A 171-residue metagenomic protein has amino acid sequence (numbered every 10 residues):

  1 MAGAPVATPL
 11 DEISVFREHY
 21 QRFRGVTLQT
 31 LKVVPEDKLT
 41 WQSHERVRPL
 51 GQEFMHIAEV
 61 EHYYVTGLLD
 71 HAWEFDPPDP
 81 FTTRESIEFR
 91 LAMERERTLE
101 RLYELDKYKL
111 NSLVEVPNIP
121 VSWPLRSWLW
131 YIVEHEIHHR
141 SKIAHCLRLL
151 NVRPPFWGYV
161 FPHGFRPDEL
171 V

Functional and structural regions predicted by a protein language model:
A2-G3, R17-Q21, G25-L28, E36-D79 (+1 more regions): Short, contiguous alpha-helical
A4-S14: Short, low-complexity N-terminal intrinsically disordered segments enriched in polar/charged residues
I13-F16, Y20, R84-L91, R95 (+1 more regions): Hydrophobic packing residues in well-ordered alpha-helices of helical domains and bundles
F23, T30, H56, V60 (+2 more regions): C-terminal ligand-sensing/allosteric alpha-helical core of TetR-family HTH transcriptional regulators
V34-P35, L105: Short, solvent-exposed, charged loop/turn and helix-capping segments that join or cap alpha-helices on peripheral
Q52, S86, K107-K109, S127: An acidic, carboxylate-rich microenvironment
T66-D106: Helix-adjacent hinge/juxtasegments
Y103-I119: Acidic catalytic patch
